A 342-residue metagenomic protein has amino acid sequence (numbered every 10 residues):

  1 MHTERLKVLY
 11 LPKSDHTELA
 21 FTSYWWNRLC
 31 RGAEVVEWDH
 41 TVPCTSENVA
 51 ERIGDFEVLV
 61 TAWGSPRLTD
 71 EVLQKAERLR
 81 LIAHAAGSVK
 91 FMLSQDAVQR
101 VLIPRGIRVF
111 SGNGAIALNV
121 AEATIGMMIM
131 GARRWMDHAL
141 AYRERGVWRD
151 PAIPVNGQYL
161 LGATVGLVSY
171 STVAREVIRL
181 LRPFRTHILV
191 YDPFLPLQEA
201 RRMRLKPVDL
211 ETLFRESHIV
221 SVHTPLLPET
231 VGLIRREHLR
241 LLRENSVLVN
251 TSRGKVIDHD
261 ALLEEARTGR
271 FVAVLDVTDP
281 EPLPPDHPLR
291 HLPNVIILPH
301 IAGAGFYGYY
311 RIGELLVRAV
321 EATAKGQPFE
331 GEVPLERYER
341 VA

Functional and structural regions predicted by a protein language model:
M1-V58, R340-A342: N-terminal glycine-/charge-rich "phosphate-binding" loop or analogous flexible N-terminal tail
S14-T17, H40-P43, A62-R67, G87-V89 (+3 more regions): Short beta->alpha connector loops
L29, E51-R52, V72-K75, T212-L213 (+2 more regions): Structural alpha-helical scaffold elements that stabilize or flank donor/cofactor-binding regions in carbohydrate
E51-V58, E77-L79, R215-V220, R243-S246: Short acidic/histidine-rich motifs immediately flanking catalytic phosphotransfer sites in two-component signaling
F56-R143, G157: Phosphate/diphosphate ligand-binding glycine-rich loop within oxidoreductases
R67-L68, L189, P193-P288: Rossmann-like adenosine-cofactor binding region
R105, F110, A123, N245-A342: Rossmann-like dinucleotide-binding domain for NAD(H)/NADP(H)
R108, A139-E176: Glycine-rich NAD(P)-binding loop of Rossmann-like domains
